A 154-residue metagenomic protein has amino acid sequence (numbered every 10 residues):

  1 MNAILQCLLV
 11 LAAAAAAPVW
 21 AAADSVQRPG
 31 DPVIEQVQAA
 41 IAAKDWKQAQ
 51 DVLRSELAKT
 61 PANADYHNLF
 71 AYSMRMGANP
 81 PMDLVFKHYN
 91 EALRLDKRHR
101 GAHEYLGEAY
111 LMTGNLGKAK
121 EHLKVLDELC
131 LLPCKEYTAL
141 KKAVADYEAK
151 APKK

Functional and structural regions predicted by a protein language model:
I4, D24-D31, K120-K154: Terminal, low-structured helical/coil segments at or just beyond the last alpha-helical repeat
P29-K59: Alpha-helical segment of the N-proximal tetratricopeptide repeat
A43-D51, A78-E91, G114-K124: Structural signature of tandem alpha-helical TPR/SEL1-like repeats, specifically the intra-repeat loop/turn
K59, L95, E128-L129: Structural marker of alpha-solenoid helical repeat scaffolds
N63, H99, P133-C134: Residue-level recognition of tetratricopeptide repeat
L69-F70, Y105, A139-A143: Canonical tetratricopeptide repeat
